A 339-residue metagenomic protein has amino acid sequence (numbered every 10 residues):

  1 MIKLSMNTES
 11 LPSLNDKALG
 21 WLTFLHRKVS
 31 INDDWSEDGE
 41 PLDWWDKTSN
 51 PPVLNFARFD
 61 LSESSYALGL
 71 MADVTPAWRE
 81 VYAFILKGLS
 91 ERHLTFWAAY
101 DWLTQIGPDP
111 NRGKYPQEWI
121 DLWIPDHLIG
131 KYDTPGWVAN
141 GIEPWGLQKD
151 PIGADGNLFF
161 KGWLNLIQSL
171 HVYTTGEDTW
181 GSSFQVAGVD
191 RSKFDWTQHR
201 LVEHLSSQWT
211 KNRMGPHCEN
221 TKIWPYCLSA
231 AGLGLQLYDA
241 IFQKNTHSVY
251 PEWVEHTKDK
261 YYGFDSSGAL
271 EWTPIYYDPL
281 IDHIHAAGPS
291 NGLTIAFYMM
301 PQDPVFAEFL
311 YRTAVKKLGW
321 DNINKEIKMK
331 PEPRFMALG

Functional and structural regions predicted by a protein language model:
M1-G113: Extreme N-terminal leader/anchor segments
K3, K17, K28, K47 (+12 more regions): Context-gated lysine
N7, N15, N32, N50 (+10 more regions): Detector for Asparagine
L11-H26, S65, R79-W97, I120 (+6 more regions): Hydrophobic core segments within long, regular secondary-structure runs in both alpha- and beta-rich folds
D16, D33-D34, D38, D43-D46 (+19 more regions): Acidic-enriched, low-complexity/disordered segments with a strong bias for Aspartate over Glutamate
N55-A72, G156-G176, I223-D239, H283-P301: Well-ordered alpha-helical segments within folded domains of soluble proteins
P76-I223, S229, G268-E271: Extended ligand-binding groove/face enriched in aromatic
V189-W196, R200, N212-G339: Extended ligand-binding clefts on enzyme/binding-domain cores
